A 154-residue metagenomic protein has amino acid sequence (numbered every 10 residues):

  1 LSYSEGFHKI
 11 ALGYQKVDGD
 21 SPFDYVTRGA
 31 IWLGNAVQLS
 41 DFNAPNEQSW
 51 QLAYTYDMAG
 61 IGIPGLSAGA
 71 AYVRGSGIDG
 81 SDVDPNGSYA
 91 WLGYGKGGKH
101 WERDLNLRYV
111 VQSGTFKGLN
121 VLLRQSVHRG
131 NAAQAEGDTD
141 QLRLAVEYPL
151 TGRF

Functional and structural regions predicted by a protein language model:
S2-E5, Y14-K16, Y56-M58, Y109-S113 (+2 more regions): Residue-level signature of outer-membrane beta-barrel architecture
F7, A59-A68, Q112-V121, T151-F154: Short loop/turn motifs that connect adjacent beta-strands in outer-membrane beta-barrel proteins
L12-K16, A68-R74, V121-V127: Transmembrane beta-barrel strands of outer-membrane/channel proteins
V17-S21, V37, G75-D79, S126-A132 (+1 more regions): Sequence/structural signature of outer-membrane beta-barrel proteins
P22-R28, D79-S88, A132-T139: Outer-membrane beta-barrel translocator domains and adjoining extracellular loop/strand segments of Gram-negative
T27, D41-N46, G93-W101, Q134-D140: Replace "Gram-negative outer membrane beta-barrel proteins" with "bacterial and organellar outer membrane beta-barrel
L33-L39, G87-W91: Extracytoplasmic loops and strand-loop junctions of Gram-negative outer membrane beta-barrel proteins
L52, L105-L107, D138-F154: Outer-membrane beta-barrel "beta-signal"
